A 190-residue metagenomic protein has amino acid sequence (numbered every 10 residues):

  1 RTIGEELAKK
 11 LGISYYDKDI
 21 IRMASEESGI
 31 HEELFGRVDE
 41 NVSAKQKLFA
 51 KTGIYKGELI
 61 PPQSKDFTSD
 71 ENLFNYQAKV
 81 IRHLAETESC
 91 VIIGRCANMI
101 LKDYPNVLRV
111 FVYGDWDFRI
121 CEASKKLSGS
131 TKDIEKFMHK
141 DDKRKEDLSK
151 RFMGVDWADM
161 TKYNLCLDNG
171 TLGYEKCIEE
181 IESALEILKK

Functional and structural regions predicted by a protein language model:
R1-L7: Glycine-rich phosphate-binding P-loop
G12-E26: Short beta-strand-centered segment that lines the nucleotide-binding/catalytic pocket of NTP-utilizing
Y15, V107-R109, N164-C166: Conserved beta-strand scaffold positions in the cores of enzyme catalytic domains, especially in NTP/NDP-utilizing
S25-S89: ATP-dependent small-molecule kinase phosphotransfer cores that center on conserved nucleotide phosphate-binding segments
N41-I54, S130-E175: Small-molecule kinase domains that catalyze NTP-dependent phosphoryl transfer to phosphate-bearing small molecules
A78, Y174-E182: Short, amphipathic alpha-helical "lid/cap" segments that border enzyme active or binding sites
L84-T87, A97-D103: RNA pseudouridine synthases
D103-K126, T131-D141: Conserved phosphate-donor/acceptor-positioning beta-strand/loop module used by diverse small-molecule
